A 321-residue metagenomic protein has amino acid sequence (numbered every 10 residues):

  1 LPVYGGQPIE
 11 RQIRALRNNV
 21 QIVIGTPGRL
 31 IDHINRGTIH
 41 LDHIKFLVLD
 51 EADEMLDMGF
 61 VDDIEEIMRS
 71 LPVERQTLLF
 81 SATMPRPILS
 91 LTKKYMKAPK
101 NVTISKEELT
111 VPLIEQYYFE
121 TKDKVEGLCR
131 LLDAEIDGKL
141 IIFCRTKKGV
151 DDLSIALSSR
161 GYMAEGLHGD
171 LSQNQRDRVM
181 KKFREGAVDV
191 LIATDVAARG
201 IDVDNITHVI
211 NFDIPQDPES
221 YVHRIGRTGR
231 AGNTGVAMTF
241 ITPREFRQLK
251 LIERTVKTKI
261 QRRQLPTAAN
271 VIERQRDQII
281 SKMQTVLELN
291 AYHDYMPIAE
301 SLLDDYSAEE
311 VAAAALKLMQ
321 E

Functional and structural regions predicted by a protein language model:
V3, Q7, Q12, H40-D177 (+4 more regions): Interdomain coupling/hinge region of P-loop NTPase helicase/AAA+ cores
R17-I34, I142, K181-R199: Conserved two-lobed SF2 helicase motor
V20, D137, R160-M163, A187-V188 (+2 more regions): Short, high-confidence coil segments that cap the C-terminus of an alpha-helix and link into the following beta-strand
I24-G25, L49, A193, V203 (+1 more regions): Hydrophobic residues in beta-strands of the RecA-like P-loop NTPase core, especially within AAA+ ATPase
H43, R199-D213, V236-T239: A short beta-strand element within the Helicase C-terminal
R176, M180, D217-T239, R247-I252: Conserved SF2 helicase motif VI
N233-E321: Arginine-glycine-biased low-complexity disordered regions
